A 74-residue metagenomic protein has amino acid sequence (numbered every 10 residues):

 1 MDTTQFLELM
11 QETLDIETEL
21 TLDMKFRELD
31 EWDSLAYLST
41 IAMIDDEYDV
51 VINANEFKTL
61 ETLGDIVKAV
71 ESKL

Functional and structural regions predicted by a protein language model:
M1-W32, T40-I41, E47-V51, N55-L74: Phosphopantetheine-dependent thiolation modules in NRPS/PKS and related acyl-activating systems
A36: Two-component histidine kinase catalytic core, primarily the HATPase_c
